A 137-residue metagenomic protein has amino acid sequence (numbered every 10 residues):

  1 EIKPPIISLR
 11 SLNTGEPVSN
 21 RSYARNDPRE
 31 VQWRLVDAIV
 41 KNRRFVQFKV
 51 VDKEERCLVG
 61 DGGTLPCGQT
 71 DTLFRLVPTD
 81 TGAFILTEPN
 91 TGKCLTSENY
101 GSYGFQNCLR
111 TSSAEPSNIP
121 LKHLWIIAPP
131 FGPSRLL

Functional and structural regions predicted by a protein language model:
E1-L137: Lectin-like carbohydrate-binding module/patch detector with strong preference for beta-trefoil
